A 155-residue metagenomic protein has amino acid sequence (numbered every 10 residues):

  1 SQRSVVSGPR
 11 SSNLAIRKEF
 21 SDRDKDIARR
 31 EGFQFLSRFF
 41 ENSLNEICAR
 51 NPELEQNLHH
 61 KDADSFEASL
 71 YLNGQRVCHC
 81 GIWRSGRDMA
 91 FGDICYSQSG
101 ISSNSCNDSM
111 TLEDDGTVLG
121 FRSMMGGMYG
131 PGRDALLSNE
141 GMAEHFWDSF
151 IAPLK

Functional and structural regions predicted by a protein language model:
S1-K61: Charge-rich interaction segments
L58, D62-L70: Charge-rich, low-complexity amphipathic helices in intrinsically disordered tails/linkers adjacent to domains
F66-S69, Q75-K155: Intrinsic disorder/low-complexity polar-acidic segments
